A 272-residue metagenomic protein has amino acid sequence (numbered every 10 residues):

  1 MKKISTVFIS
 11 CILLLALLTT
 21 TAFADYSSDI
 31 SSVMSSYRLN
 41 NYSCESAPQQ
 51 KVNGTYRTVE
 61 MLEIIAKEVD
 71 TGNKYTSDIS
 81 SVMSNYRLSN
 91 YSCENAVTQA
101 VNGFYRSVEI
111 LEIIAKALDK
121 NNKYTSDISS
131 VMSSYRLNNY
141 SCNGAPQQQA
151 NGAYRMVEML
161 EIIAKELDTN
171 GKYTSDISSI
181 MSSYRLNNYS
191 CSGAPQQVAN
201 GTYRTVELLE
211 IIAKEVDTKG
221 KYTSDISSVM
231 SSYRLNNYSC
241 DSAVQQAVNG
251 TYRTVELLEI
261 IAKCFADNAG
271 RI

Functional and structural regions predicted by a protein language model:
M1-I12: Bacterial N-terminal signal peptides that target proteins for export
T20-A24: Sec/Tat signal peptide C-region and signal peptidase I cleavage site
S32, S36, N40-N41, E45-Y56 (+7 more regions): Thr-biased low-complexity repeat/linker tracts and other Thr-enriched repetitive architectures
A262-I272: A detector of long low-complexity, disordered segments enriched in serine/threonine/proline
